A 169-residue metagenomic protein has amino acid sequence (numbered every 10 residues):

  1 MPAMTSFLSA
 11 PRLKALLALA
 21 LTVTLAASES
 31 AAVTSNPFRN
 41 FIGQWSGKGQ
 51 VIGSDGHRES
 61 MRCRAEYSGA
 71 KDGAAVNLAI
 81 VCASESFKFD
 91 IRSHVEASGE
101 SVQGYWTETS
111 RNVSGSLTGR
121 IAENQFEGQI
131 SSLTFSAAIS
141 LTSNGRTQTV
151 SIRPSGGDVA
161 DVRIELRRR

Functional and structural regions predicted by a protein language model:
P2-L17: Bacterial N-terminal signal peptides that target proteins for export
K14-A26: Bacterial N-terminal signal peptides
S28-A32: Sec/Tat signal peptide C-region and signal peptidase I cleavage site
V33-T142, S151-R169: Central antiparallel beta-sheet cores of small beta-barrel/beta-sandwich binding domains
